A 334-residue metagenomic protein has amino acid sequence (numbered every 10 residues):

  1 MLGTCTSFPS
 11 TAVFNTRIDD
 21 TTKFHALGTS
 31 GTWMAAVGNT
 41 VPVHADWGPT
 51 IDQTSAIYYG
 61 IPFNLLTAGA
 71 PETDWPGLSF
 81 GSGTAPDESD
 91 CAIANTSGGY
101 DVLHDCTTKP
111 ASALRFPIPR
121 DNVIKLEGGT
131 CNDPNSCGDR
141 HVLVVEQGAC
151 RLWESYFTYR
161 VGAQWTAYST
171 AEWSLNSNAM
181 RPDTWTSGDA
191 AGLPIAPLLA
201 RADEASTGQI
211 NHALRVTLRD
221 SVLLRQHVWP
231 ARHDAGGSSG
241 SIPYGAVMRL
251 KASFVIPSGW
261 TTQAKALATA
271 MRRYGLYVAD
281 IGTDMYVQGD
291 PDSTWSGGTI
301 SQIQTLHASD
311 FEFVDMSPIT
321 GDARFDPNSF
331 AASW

Functional and structural regions predicted by a protein language model:
M1-W334: Short, surface-exposed polybasic-aromatic patches that bind anionic ligands, especially phosphate groups
